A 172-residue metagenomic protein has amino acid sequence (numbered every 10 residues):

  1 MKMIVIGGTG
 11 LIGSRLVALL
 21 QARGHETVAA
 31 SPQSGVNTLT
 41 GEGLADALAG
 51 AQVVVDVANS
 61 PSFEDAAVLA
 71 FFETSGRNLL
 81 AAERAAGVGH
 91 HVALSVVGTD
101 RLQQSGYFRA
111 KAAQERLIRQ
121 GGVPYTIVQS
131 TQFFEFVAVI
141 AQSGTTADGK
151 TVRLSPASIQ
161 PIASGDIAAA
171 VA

Functional and structural regions predicted by a protein language model:
M1-H25: N-terminal Rossmann NAD(P)H-binding glycine-rich loop of SDR-like oxidoreductase domains
I6, A30, V57-A58, H91-V97 (+1 more regions): SDR active-site strand-loop-helix element
I6, L69-E73, Q103-A112, A157-G165: Short-chain dehydrogenase/reductase
I12, V54, I167-V171: Non-catalytic, hydrophobic alpha-helical segments
I12-L16, L79, Q114: Hydrophobic residues within alpha-helices that form the first helical element adjacent to the glycine-rich loop
H25-A86, V97-G106: NAD(P)H-binding glycine-rich loop region in Rossmannoid oxidoreductase-like domains and their noncatalytic homologs
L102-T131, A138: Active-site Tyr-X1-5-Lys
Y125-T126, V139-I162: A conserved pocket-lining segment of Rossmann-fold NAD(P)-dependent short-chain dehydrogenase/reductase
